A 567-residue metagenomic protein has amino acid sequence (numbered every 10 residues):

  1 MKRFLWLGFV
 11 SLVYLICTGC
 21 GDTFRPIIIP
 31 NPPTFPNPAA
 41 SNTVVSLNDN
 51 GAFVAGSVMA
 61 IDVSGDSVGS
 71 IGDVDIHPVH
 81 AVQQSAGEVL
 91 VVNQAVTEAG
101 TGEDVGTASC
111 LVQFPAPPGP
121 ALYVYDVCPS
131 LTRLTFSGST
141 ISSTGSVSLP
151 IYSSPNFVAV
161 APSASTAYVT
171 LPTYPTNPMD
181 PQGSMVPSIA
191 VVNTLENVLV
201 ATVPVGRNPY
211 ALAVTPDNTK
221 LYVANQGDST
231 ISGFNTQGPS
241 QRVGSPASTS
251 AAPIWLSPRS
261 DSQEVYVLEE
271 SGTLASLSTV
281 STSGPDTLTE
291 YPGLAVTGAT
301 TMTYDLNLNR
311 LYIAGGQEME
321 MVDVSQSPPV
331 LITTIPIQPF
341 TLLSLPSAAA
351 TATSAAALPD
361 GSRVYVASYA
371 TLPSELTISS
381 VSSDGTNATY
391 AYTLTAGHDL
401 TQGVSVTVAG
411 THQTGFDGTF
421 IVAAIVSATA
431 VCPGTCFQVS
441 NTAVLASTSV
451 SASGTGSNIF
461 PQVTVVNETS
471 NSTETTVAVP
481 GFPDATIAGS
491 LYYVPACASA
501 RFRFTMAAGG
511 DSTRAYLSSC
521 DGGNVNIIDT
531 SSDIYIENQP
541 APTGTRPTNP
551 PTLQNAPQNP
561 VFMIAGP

Functional and structural regions predicted by a protein language model:
M1-G19: Sec-dependent bacterial lipoprotein signal peptides
F9, L274, A352, S380 (+3 more regions): Intrinsically disordered, low-complexity segments
G19, P373-I459, G481-L491: Small/polar beta-strand repeat architecture
G19-P373, S457-P567: Predominantly soluble domains enriched in secretory-pathway, periplasmic, or organellar proteins
